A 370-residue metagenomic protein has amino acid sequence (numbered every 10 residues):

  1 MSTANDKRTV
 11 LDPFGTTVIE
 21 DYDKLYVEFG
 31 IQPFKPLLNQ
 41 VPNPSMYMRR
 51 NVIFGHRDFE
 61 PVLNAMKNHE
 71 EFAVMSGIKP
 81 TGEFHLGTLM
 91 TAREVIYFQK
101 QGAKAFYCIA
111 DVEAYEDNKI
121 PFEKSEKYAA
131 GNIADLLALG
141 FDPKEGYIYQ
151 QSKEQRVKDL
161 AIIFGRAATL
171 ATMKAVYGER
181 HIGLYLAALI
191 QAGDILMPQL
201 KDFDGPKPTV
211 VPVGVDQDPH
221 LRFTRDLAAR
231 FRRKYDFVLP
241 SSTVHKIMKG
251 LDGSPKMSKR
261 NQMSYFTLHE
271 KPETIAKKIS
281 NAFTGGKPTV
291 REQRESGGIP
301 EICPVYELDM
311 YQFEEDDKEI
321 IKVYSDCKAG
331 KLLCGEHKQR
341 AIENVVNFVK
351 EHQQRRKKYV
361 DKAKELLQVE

Functional and structural regions predicted by a protein language model:
M1-I78, R225-S280, G285-E292, S296 (+1 more regions): Non-catalytic terminal extensions that flank enzyme cores
S2-A73, P80-L200, Q354: N-terminal Rossmann-like or analogous alpha/beta NTP/dinucleotide-binding catalytic cores that position adenine
I78-P80, S152-E154, V215-Q217, D252 (+1 more regions): Short, flexible loop/turn elements at secondary-structure junctions
F84-L89, I96, D111, I120-S125 (+5 more regions): Structured ligand/cofactor/substrate-binding pocket environments in proteins
A103, M197-P208, F313-K322: Short helix-capping/linker segments at secondary-structure and domain boundaries
E126-A134, K158-T172, L196-P212, Q262 (+2 more regions): A short, terminal or domain-edge coil/loop segment
R156-I162, F223, D252-P255: Short, solvent-exposed polar/charged micro-motifs at secondary-structure junctions
